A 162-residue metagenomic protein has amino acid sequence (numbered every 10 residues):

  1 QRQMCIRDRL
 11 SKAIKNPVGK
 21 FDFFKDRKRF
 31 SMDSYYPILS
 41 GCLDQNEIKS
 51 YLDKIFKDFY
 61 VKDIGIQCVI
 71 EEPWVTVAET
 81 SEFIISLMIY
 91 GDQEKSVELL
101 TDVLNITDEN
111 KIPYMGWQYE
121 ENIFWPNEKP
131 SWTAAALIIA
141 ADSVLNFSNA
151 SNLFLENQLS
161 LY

Functional and structural regions predicted by a protein language model:
Q1-I6: Short, small-residue-biased leader/transition segments that mark boundaries at the very start of proteins
R7-V75, E98-Y162: Extended glycan-interaction surfaces of carbohydrate-active proteins
